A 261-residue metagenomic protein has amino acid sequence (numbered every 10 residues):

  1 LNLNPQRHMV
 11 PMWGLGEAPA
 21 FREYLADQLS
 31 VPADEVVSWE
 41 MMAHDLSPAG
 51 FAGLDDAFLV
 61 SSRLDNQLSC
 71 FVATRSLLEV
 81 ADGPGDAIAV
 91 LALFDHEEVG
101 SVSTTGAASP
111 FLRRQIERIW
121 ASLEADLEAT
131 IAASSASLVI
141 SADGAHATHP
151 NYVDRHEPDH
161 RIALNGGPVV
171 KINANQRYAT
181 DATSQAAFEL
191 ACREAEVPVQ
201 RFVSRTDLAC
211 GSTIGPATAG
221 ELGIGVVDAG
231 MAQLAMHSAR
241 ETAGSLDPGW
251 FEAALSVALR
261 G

Functional and structural regions predicted by a protein language model:
L1-G261: N-terminal hydrophobic/helix-forming segments and targeting peptides
